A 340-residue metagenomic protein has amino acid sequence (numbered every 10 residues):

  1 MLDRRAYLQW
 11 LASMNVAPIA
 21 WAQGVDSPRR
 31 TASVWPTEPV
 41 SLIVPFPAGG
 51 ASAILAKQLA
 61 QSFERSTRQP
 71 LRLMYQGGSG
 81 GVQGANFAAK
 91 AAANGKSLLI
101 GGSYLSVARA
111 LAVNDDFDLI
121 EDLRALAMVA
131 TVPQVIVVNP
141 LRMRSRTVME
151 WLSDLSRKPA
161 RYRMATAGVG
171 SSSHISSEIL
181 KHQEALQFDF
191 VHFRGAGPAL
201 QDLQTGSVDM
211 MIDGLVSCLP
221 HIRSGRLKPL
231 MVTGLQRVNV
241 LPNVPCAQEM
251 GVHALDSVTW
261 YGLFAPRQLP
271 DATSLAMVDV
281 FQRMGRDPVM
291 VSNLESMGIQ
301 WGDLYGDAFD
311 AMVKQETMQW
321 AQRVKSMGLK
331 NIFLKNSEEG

Functional and structural regions predicted by a protein language model:
M1-N15: N-terminal secretory signal peptides and thylakoid transit peptides that target proteins across membranes
Q23-E121, V169, L186-I212, H221 (+2 more regions): N-terminal (or domain-start) structured segment
P28-A32, D122-L126, Q248-A254: Short beta-strand/turn micro-motifs at beta-sheet edges
T37-P39, H182-Q183, D271-G340: An extracytoplasmic/periplasmic, membrane-proximal ligand-sensing/linker region
K90-K96, A110-P198, A247, W260-N293: Hinge/capping helix and adjacent helix->loop/strand transition within the periplasmic-binding protein
Y104-N114, I179-Q183, D209-V244: A ligand-binding cleft/hinge motif common to bilobed small-molecule-binding domains
T131, C218-R286, M318, K335-E339: C-terminal lobe and pocket-closing loops of periplasmic/extracytoplasmic Venus-flytrap solute-binding proteins
